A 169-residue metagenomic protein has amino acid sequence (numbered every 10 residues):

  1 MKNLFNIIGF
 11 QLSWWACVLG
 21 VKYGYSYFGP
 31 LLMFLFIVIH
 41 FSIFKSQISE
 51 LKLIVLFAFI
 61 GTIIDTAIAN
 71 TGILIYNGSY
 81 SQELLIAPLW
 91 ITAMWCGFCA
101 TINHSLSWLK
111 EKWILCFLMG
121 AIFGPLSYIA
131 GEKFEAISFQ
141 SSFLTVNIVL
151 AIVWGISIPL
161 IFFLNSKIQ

Functional and structural regions predicted by a protein language model:
M1-Q169: Aromatic-rich, lipid-facing transmembrane alpha helices and their immediate juxtamembrane interface loops in integral
